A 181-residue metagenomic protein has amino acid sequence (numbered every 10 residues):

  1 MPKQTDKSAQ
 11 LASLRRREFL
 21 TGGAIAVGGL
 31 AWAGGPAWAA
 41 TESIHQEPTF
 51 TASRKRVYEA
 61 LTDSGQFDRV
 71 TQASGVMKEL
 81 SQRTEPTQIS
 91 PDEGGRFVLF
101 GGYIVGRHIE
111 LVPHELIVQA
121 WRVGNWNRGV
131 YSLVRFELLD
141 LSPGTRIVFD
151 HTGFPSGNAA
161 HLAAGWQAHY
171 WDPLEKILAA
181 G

Functional and structural regions predicted by a protein language model:
M1-L14: N-terminal secretory signal peptides
S13-E18, V27-A40: N-terminal twin-arginine translocation
G34-S64, Q88: C-terminal segment of N-terminal export signals and the immediately downstream linker at the start of the mature
V57-Y58, F67, F97, H108 (+4 more regions): Hydrophobic pocket/interface hotspot
Q66-Y103: Short beta-edge strand/loop motif at the mouth of beta-sheet-based domains
E79-L80, L178-G181: Short, highly charged C-terminal tails/helix-capping segments
V98-S142, T152: Hydrophobic-ligand binding "helix-grip"
F149-H169: A short acidic/glycine-rich loop-to-helix N-cap element
